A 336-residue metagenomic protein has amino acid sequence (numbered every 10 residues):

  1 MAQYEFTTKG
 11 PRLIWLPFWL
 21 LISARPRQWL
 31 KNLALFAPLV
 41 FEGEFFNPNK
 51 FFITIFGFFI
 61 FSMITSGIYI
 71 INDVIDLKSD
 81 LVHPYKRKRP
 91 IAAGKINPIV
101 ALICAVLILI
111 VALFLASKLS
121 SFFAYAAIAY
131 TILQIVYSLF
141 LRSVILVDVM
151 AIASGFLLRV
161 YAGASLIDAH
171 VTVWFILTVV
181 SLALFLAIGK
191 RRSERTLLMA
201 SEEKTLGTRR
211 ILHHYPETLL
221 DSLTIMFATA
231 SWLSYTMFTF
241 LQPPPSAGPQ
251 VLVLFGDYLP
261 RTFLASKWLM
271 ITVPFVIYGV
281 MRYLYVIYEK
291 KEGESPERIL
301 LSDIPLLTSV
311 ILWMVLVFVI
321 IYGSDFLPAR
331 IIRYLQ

Functional and structural regions predicted by a protein language model:
M1-L81, G94-L107: Topogenic membrane-insertion module of multi-pass membrane proteins
A2-F18, L157, Y161-Q336: C-terminal membrane-associated helical module and adjoining short loops/tails
L33-A37, I55-S66, I103-F114, I128 (+8 more regions): Generic alpha-helical transmembrane segments of integral inner-membrane proteins, especially permease/transport modules
V40-F46, V136-F140, G189, V319-G323: Structural signal for the C-terminal ends of transmembrane alpha-helices and the immediately following loop
N49-I53, S121-A127, I145-V149, H170-I176: Short, aromatic-rich membrane-interface segments at the entry and exit of alpha-helical transmembrane domains
I64-A92, L141, V147, I188-T196 (+1 more regions): Acidic (Asp/Glu-rich) catalytic motifs at the cytosolic membrane interface
L77, V82-A127, V173-F185, L219-T229 (+1 more regions): Multi-pass membrane catalytic core of lipid/isoprenoid biosynthesis enzymes
A116-S121, S138-L146, G163-V171: Membrane-interface helix caps and helix-loop-helix hairpins in membrane proteins
